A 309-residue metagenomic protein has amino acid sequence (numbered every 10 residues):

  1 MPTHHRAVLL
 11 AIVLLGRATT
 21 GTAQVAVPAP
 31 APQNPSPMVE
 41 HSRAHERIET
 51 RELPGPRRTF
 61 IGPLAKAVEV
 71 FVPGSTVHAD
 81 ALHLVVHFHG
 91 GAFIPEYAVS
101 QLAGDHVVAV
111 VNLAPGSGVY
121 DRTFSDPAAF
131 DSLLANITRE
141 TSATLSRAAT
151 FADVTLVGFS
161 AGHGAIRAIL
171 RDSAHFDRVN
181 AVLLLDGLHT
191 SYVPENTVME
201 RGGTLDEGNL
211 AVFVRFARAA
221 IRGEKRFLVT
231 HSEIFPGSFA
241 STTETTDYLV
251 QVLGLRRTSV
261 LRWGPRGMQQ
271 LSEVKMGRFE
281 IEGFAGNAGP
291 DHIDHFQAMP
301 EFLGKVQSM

Functional and structural regions predicted by a protein language model:
M1-V8: Bacterial N-terminal signal peptides that target proteins for export
A18-T20: N-terminal signal peptide c-region/cleavage motif recognized by signal peptidases
Q24-L82, G267-Q269: A domain-start/cap signature at the N-terminus of enzymes
A79-A143, M268-L271: Active-site machinery of serine-nucleophile hydrolases
R147-S160: Alpha/beta-hydrolase fold nucleophile elbow
G158-A168: Glycine-rich nucleophile elbow surrounding the catalytic serine of serine-hydrolase chemistry
I169-V179: Conserved hydrolase catalytic core segment
L183-P290: The feature captures the conserved acid-bearing segment of alpha/beta-hydrolase catalytic domains
